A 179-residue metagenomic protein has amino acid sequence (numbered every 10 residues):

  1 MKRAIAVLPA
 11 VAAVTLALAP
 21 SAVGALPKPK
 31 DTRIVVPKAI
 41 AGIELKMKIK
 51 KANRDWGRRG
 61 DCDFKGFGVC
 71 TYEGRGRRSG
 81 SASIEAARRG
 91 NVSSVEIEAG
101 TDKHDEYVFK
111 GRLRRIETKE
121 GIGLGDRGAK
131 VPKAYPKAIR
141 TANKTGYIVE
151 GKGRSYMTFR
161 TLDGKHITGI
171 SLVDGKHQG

Functional and structural regions predicted by a protein language model:
M1-A25: Secretory targeting and sorting signals
L18-G146, G151-G179: Short helix/turn-capping signatures at newly exposed starts of structured segments
